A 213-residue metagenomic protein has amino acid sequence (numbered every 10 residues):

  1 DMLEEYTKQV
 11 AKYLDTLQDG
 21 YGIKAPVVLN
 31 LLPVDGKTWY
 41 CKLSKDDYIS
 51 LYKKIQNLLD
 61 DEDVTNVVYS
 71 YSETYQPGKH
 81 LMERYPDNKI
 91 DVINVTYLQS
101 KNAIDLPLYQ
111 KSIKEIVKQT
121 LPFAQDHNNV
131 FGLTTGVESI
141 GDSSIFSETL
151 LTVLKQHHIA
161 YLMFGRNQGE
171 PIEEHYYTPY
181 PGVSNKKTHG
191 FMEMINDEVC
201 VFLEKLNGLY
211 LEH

Functional and structural regions predicted by a protein language model:
D1-E5, C41-K45, L98-Q110, T135-I140: The substrate-binding groove and active-site-proximal loops of carbohydrate-active enzymes, especially glycoside
D1-V67: Substrate-binding cleft of extracellular glycoside hydrolase catalytic domains
K12, E73-Y85, Q110-P122, S144-L151: Alpha-helical scaffolding within the catalytic cores of extracellular/periplasmic polymer-degrading hydrolases
L14-K24, M82-N88, T120-D126, T152-H158: Acidic (Asp/Glu)-rich catalytic clusters
P26-P33, Y52-K79, N128-G141, F164: Aromatic-lined carbohydrate-recognition surfaces of secreted/lumenal glycan-active proteins
K37-C41, G78-L81, N102-D105, I140-S147 (+1 more regions): Extracytoplasmic/secreted cell-surface and envelope-processing proteins
H80-Q110, G165-N167: Aromatic- and acid-rich polysaccharide-binding/catalytic face of secreted or lumenal carbohydrate-active enzymes
N129-H213: Substrate-binding cleft of secreted/luminal carbohydrate-active enzymes
